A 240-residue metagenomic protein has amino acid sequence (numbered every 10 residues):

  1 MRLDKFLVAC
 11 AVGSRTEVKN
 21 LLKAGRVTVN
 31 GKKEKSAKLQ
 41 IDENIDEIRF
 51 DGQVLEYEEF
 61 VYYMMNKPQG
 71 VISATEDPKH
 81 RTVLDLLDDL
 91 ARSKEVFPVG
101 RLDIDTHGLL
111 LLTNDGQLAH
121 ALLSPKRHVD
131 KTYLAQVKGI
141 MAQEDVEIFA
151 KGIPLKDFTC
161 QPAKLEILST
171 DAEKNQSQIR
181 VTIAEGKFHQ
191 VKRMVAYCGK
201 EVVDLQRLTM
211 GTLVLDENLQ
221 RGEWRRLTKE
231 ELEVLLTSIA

Functional and structural regions predicted by a protein language model:
M1-A240: Basic, flexible Lys/Arg- and Gly-enriched helix-loop patches that mediate nucleic-acid binding at interfaces with rRNA
